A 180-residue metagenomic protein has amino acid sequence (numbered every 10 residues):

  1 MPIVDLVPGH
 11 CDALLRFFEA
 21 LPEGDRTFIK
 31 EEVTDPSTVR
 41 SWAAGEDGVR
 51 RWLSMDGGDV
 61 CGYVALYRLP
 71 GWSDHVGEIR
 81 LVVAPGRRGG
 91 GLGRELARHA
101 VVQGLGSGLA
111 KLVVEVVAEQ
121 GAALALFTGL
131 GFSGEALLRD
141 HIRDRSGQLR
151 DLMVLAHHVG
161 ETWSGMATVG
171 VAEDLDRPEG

Functional and structural regions predicted by a protein language model:
M1-R16: A short beta-loop-alpha structural element at the N-terminal edge of CoA-dependent acyl/N-acetyltransferase catalytic
P8, A20-L21, T27-G86, A97 (+1 more regions): Acetyl-CoA-dependent GNAT
D59-G62, A122, L149: Glycine-rich acetyl-CoA-binding "A-motif" of GNAT/NAT acetyltransferases
R88, V114-L124: Conserved beta-strand-loop-alpha-helix junction that forms the acyl-donor binding cleft
G89-G106, A125-G129: Conserved acetyl-CoA-binding loop-helix of GNAT-fold acetyltransferases
G104-V116: Conserved GNAT acetyl-CoA-binding A-motif
V113-V116, T128-R150: Conserved catalytic-core motifs of GNAT/GCN5-like acyltransferases
D140-G180: C-terminal "cap" of GNAT-fold acetyltransferases
